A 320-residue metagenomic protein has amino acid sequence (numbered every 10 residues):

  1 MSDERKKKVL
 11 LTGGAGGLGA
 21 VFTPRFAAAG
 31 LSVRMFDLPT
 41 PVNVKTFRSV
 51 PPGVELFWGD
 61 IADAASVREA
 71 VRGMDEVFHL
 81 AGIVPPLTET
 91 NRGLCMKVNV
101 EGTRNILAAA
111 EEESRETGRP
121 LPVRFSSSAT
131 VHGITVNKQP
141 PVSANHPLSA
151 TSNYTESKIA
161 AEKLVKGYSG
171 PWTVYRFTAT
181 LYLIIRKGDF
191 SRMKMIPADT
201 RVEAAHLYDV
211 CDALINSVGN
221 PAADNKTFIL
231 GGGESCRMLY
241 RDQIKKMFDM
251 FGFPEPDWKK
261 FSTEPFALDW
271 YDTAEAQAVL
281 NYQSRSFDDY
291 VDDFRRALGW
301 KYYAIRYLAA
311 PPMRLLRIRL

Functional and structural regions predicted by a protein language model:
V9-A29: N-terminal Rossmann NAD(P)H-binding glycine-rich loop of SDR-like oxidoreductase domains
W58-V98: NAD(P)H-binding glycine-rich loop region in Rossmannoid oxidoreductase-like domains and their noncatalytic homologs
A62, L94-N105, L148, S152 (+2 more regions): Glycine-rich NAD(P)-binding loop of the Rossmann-fold in SDR/ketoreductase-type enzymes
K97, V131, V136-V174, I196-P197: Catalytic helix-loop patch of NAD(P)-dependent Rossmann-fold dehydrogenases
R104-T151: Conserved Rossmann-fold NAD(P)-dependent oxidoreductase catalytic core, especially the SDR/UDP-sugar
I159, Y182-R192, S217-F228: Glycine/proline-rich active-site loop of Rossmann-fold NAD(P)-dependent oxidoreductases
M195-V218, K226: Substrate-positioning beta->alpha
A213-V279, D289-F294, K301, I305-A309 (+1 more regions): Mid/C-terminal beta-alpha module of Rossmann-like enzyme folds, strongest in SDR-family dehydrogenases/epimerases
